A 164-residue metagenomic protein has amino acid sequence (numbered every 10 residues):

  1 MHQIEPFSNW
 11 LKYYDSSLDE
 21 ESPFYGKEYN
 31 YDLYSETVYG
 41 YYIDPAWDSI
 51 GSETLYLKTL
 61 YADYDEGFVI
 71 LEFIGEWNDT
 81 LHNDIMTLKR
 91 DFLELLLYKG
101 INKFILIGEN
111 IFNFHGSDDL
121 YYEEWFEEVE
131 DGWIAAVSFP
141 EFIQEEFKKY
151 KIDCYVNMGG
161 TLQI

Functional and structural regions predicted by a protein language model:
H2-K27, Y34-G51, A62-Y64, V69-E94 (+2 more regions): Amphipathic, Lys/Arg-enriched alpha-helical "gate/interface" segment within cytosolic domains that mediates
Y56-L60: Short beta-strand/turn micro-motifs at beta-sheet edges
